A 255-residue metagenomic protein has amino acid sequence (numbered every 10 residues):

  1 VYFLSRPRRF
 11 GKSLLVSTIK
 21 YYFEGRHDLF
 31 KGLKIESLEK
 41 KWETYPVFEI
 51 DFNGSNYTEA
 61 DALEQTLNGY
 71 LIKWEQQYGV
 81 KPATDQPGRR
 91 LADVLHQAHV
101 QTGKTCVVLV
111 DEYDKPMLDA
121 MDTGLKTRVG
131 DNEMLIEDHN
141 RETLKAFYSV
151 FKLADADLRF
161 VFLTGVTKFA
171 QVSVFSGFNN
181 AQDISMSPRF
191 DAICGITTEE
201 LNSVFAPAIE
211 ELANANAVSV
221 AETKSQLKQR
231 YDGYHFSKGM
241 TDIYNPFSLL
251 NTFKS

Functional and structural regions predicted by a protein language model:
V1-S255: Phosphate-binding site recognition
